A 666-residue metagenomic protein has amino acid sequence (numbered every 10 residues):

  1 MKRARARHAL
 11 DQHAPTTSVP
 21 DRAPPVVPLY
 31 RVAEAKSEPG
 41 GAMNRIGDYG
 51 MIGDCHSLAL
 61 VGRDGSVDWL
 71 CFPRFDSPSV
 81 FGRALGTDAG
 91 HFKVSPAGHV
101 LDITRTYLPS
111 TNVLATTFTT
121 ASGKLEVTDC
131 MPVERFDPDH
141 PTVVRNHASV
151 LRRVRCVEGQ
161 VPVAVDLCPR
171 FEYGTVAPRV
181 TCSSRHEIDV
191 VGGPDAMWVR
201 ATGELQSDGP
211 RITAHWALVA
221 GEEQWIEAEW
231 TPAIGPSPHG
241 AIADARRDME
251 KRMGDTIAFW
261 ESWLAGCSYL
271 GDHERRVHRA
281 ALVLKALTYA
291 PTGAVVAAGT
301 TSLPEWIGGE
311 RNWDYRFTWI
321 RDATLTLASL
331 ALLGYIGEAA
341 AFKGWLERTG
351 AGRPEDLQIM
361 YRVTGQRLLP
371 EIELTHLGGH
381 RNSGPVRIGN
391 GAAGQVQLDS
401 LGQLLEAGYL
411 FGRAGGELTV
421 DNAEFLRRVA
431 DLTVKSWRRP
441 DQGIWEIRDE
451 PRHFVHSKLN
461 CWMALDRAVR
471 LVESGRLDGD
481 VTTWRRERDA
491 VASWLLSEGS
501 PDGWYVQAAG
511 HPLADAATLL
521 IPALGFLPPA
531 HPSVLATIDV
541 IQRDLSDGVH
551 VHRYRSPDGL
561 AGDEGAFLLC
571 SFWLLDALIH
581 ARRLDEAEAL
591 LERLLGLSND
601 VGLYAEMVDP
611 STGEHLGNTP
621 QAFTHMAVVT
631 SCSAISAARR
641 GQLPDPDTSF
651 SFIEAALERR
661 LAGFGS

Functional and structural regions predicted by a protein language model:
R3-A6, S18-S666: Acidic, mature catalytic/reactive cores of soluble proteins
